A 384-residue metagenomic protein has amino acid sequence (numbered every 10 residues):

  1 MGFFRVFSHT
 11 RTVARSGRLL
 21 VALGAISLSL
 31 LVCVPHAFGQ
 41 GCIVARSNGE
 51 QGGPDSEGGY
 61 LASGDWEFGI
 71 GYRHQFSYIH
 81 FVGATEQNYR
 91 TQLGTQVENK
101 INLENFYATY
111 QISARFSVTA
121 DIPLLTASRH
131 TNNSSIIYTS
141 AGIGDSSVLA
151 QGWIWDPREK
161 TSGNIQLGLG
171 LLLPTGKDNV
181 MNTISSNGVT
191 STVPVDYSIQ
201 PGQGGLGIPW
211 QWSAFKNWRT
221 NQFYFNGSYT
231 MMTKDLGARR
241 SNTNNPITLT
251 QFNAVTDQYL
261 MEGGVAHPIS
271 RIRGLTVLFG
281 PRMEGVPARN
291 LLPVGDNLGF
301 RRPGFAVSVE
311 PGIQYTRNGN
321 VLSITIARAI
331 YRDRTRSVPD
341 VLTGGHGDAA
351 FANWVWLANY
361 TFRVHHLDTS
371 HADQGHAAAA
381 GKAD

Functional and structural regions predicted by a protein language model:
M1-G49, H365-D384: Cleavable N-terminal export/targeting peptides
Q40-I43, S56-D65, S77-I79, R115 (+6 more regions): Short loop/turn motifs that connect adjacent beta-strands in outer-membrane beta-barrel proteins
C42-I43, H74-L103, S198-P201: Surface-exposed strand-loop-strand hairpins of Gram-negative outer-membrane beta-barrel proteins
S56-G59, I70-Y72, F106-Y110, A120 (+9 more regions): Residues on the lipid-exposed face of transmembrane beta-strands in outer-membrane beta-barrel proteins
G64, K100-E104, T139-S146, G163 (+5 more regions): Residues that define the transmembrane beta-barrel architecture of outer-membrane proteins
Y72-Y78, I122-S128, I154, L171-K177 (+6 more regions): Transmembrane beta-strands of outer-membrane beta-barrel pores
F81-Q92, D235-D384: Outer membrane beta-barrel transmembrane domains
T126-A254: Outer-membrane pore/translocation modules
